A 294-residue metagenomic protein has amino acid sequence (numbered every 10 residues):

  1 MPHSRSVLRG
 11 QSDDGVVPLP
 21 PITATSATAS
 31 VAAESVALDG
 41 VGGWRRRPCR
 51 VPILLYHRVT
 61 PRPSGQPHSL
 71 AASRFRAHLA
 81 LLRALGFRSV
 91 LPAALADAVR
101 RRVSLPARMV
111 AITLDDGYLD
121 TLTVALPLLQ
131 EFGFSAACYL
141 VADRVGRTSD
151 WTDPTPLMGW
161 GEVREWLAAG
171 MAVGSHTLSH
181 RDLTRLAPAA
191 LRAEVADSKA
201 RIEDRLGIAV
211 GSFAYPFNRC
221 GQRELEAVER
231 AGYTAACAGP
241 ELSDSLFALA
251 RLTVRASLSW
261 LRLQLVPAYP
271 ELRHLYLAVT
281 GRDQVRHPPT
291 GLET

Functional and structural regions predicted by a protein language model:
P2-T113, Y118-L122, R185-T294: C-terminal active-site subregion of NodB/CE4 polysaccharide deacetylases
L38-G40, A96-D97, L122-V124, T148-A168: Alpha-helical scaffolding within the catalytic cores of extracellular/periplasmic polymer-degrading hydrolases
R46, L126-G133, P156-S175: Acidic (Asp/Glu)-rich catalytic clusters
L54-T60, A172-H180: Histidine-centered catalytic micro-motifs
F132-A137, A168-A172, I208-V210, G232: Loop/turn elements at helix/coil->beta-strand transitions in domains of secreted/extracellular proteins
G133-P156: A short, conserved beta-to-alpha structural element at the edge of catalytic cores that scaffolds binding
F134, R181-L183, E203: Conserved SAM-binding loop
D143-G146, S179-R181, R219-C220: Short, catalytically relevant binding-site loops at active-site mouths
